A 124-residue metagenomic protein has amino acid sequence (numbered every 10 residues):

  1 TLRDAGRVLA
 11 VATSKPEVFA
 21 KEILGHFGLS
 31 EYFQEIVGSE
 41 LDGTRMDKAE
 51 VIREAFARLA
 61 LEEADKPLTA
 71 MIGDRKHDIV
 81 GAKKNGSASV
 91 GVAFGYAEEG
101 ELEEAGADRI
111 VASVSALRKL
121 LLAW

Functional and structural regions predicted by a protein language model:
T1-G6: Catalytic-core regions built around general acid/base machinery
A10, E17-A70, K76-K84, E99: Substrate-recognition "cap/lid" segment bordering the active-site pocket of phosphatases
A10-V11, G91: Short catalytic-loop micro-motif centered on adjacent basic/acidic residues
S14, E40, A93-G95, V114: Short secondary-structure boundary segments
L24-L29, R53-E54, A88, V92 (+2 more regions): Hydrophobic alpha-helical segments
G28-V37, E101-L121: Structural recognition of alpha->loop->beta junctions
M71-V111: Acidic, Mg2+-coordinating phosphoryl-transfer loop and its flanking beta/alpha structural elements, shared across
